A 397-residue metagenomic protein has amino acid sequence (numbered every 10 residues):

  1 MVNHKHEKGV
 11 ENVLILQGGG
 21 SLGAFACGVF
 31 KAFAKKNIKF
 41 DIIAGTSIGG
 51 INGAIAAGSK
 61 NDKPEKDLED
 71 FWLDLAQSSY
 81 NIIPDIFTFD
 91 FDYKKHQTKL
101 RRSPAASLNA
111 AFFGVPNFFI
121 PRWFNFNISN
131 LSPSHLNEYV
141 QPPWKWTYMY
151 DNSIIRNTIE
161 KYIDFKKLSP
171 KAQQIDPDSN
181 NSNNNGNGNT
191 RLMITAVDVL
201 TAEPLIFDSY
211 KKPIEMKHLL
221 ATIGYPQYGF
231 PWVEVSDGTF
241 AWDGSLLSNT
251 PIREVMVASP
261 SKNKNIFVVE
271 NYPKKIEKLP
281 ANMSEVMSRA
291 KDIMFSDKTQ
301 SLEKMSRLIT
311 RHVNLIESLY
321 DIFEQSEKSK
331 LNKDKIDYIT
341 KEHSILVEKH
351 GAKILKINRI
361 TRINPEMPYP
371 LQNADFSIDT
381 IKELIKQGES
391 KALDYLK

Functional and structural regions predicted by a protein language model:
M1-T46, A54-K397: Patatin-like phospholipase
